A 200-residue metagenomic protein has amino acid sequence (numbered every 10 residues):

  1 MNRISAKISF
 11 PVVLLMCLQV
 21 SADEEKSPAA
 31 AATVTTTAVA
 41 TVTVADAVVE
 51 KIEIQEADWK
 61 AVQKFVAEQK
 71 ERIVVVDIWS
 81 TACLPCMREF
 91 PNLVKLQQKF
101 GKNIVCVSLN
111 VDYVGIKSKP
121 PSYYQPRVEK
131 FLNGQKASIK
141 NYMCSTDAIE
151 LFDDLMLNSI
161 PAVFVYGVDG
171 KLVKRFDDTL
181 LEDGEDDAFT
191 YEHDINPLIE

Functional and structural regions predicted by a protein language model:
M1-E56, K171-F176: N-terminal targeting signals for export/organelle localization
K51-V74, Q98-F100: A short beta-strand-turn-helix
D58, E89-N92, Y124-V128, C144-D147 (+3 more regions): Stable alpha-helical elements in mature extracytoplasmic
I78-Q98, G115: Conserved redox-active cysteine motifs that mediate thiol-disulfide chemistry, especially di-cysteine Cys-X(1-2)-Cys
N103-Q125, A137-T146: Thiol-based oxidoreductase modules, predominantly thioredoxin-like and allied folds used for disulfide exchange
Q125-V168: Short, internal strand/loop/helix patches that form the active-site neighborhood or redox-interaction surface
V165-E200: Thiol-/selenol-based redox modules, centered on thioredoxin-like and closely related oxidoreductase domains
